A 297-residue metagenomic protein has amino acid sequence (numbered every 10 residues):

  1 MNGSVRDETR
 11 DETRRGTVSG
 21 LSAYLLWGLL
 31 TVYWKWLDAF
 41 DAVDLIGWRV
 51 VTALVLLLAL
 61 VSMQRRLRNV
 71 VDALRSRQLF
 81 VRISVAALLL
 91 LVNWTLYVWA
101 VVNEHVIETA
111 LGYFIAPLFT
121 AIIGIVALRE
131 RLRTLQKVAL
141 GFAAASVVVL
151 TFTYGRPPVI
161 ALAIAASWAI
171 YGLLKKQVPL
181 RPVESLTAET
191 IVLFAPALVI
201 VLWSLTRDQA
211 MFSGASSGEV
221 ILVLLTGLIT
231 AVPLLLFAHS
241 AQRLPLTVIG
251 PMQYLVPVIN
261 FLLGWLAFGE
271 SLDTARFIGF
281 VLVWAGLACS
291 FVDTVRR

Functional and structural regions predicted by a protein language model:
M1-D44, A145-Q177, V199, R297: Glycine-/small-residue-enriched transmembrane alpha-helix faces in small-molecule transporters and effluxers
M1-S22, V55-S84, T134, L186 (+3 more regions): Membrane-interface interhelical linkers
N2, F152, P157, Y254-R297: C-terminal-most transmembrane helix of multi-pass membrane proteins
L21, L25-L29, Y33, S84-V101 (+3 more regions): Hydrophobic alpha-helical transmembrane segments of multi-pass membrane transport proteins, especially secondary
A39-L45, T95-G112, L235-M252, S271: Structural motif at transmembrane-helix junctions in multi-pass transporters
W99, A116-L135, V258-F277: C-terminal transmembrane-helix exit sites in multi-pass transporters
L111-I115, L180-V192, A231-L266: Helix-helix packing/entry segments at the starts of transmembrane helices
Y113, R129-V149, G155-L162, G269-G286: Loop-to-transmembrane alpha-helix entry segments
